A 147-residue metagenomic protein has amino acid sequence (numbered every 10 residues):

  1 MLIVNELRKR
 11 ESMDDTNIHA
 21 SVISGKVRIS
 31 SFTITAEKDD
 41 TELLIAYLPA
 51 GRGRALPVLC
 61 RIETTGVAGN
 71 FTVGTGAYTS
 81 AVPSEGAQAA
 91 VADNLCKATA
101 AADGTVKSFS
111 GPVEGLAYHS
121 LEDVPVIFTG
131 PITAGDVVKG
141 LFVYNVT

Functional and structural regions predicted by a protein language model:
L2-T147: Surface-exposed, low-hydrophobicity beta-strand/loop segments enriched in small/polar/acidic residues
